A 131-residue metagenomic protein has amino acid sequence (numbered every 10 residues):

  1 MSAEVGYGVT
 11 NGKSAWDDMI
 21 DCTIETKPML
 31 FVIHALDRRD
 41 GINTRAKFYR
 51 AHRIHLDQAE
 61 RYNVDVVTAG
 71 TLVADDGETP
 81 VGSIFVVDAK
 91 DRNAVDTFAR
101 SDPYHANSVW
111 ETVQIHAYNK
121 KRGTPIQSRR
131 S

Functional and structural regions predicted by a protein language model:
S2-S131: Conserved, structured core segments of small domains
